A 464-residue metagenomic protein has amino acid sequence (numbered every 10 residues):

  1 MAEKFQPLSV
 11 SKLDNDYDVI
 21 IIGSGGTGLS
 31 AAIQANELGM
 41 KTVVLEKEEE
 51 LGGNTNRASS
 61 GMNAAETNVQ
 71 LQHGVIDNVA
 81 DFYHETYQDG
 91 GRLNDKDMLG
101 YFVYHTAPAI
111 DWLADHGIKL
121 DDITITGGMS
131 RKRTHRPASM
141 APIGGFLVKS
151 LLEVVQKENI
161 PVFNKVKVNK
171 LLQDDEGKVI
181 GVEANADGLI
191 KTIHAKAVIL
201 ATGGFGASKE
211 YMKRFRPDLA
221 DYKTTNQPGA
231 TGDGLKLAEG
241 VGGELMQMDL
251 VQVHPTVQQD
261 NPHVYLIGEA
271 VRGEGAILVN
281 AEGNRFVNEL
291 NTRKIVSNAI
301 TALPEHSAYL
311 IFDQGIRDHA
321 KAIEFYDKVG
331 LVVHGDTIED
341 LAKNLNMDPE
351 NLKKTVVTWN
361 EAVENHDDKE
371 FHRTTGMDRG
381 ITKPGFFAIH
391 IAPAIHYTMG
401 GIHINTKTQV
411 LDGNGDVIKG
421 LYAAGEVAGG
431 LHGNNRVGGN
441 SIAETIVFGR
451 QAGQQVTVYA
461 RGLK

Functional and structural regions predicted by a protein language model:
M1-V19, E37, L431, R461: Extreme N-terminal leader/targeting segments of oxidoreductases
K4-V10, K41, K47-P161, K165-K170 (+5 more regions): Conserved N-terminal/central alpha/beta ligand/cofactor-binding core
V19-V44: N-terminal Rossmann-like FAD-binding beta1-loop-alpha1 element of flavoenzymes
K170, N351-N435: A glycine-rich dinucleotide-binding beta-alpha-beta segment and adjacent secondary-structure elements that constitute
L172-T192, V198: Conserved beta-strand-loop-beta-strand element in the redox core of flavoprotein oxidoreductases
A186, I193-V257, Q451: Glycine-rich loop(s) and the adjacent beta-strand/alpha-helix scaffold that form part
L235-L237, V241-P349: An anion/pyrophosphate-binding glycine-rich loop and adjacent beta-alpha core in soluble alpha-beta enzymes
L237-E244, T445-K464: Internal hydrophobic alpha-helix adjacent to the cofactor/substrate pocket in enzyme cavities
